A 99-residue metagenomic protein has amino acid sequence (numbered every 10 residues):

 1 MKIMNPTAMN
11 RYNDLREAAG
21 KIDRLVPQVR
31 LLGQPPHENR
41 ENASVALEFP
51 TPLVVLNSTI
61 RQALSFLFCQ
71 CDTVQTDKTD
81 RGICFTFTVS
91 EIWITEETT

Functional and structural regions predicted by a protein language model:
M1-M9, W93-T99: Short intrinsically disordered terminal tails
I3-P6, R40-A43, S58, T79: N-terminal cationic leader/targeting segments used for protein routing and processing
T7-Q28, V55-L67: Short amphipathic alpha-helix segments
P27-P36, F66-D77: Short secondary-structure junctions
V29-V55: Short glycine-rich, basic-tinged beta-strand/loop micro-motifs
T51-S58, I92-E97: Short, surface-exposed beta-strand/loop "edge" segments at domain boundaries and coil↔beta transitions
F66, Q75-T99: C-terminal edge-of-domain segments
